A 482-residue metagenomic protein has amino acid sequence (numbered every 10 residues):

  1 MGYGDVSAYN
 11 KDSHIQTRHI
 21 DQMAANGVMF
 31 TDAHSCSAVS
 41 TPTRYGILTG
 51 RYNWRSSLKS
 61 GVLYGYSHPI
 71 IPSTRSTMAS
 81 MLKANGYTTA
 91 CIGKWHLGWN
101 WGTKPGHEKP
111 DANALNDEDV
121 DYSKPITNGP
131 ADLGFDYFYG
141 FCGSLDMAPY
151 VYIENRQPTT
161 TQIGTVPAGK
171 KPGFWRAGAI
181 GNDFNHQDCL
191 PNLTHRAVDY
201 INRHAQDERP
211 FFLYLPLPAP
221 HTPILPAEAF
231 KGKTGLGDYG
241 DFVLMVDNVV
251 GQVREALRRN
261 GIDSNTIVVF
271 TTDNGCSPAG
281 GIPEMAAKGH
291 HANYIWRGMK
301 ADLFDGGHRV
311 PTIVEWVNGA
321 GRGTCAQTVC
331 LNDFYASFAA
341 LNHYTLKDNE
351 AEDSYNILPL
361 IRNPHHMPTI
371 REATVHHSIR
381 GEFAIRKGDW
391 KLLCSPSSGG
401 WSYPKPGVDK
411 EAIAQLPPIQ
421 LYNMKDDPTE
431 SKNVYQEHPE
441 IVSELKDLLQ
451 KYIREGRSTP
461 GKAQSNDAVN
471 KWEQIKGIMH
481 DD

Functional and structural regions predicted by a protein language model:
M1-Q420, P428-D482: Formylglycine-dependent sulfatase
K425: Phosphate-moiety recognition in structured ligand-binding domains
